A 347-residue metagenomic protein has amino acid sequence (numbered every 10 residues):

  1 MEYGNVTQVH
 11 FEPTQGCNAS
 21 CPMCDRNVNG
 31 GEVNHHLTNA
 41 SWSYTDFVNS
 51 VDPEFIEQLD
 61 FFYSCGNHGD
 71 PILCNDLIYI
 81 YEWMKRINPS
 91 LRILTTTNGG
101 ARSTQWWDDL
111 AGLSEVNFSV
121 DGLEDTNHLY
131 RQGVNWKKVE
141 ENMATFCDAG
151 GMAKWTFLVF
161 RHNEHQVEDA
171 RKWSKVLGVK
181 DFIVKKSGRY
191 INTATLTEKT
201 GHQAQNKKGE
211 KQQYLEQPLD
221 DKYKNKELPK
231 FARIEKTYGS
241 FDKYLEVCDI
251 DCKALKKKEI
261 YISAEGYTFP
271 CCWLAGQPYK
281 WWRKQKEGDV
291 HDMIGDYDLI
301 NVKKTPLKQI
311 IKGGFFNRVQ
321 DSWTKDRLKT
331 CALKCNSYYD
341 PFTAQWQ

Functional and structural regions predicted by a protein language model:
G4, E12, N27, E32-T45 (+6 more regions): Radical SAM enzyme [4Fe-4S]-AdoMet core and its adjacent flexible, acidic and glycine-rich loops/tails across
Q8, E12, G16, D326 (+1 more regions): Flanking scaffold residues of small Cys/His-coordinated metal-binding clusters
Q8, G16-A19, R26-G30, Y44-G122: Conserved SAM/AdoMet-binding glycine-rich loop
N18-R26, K329-D340: Local cysteine-cluster metal-coordination motifs and their immediate loop/turn environment, predominantly Fe-S cluster
G314-C331: Immediate flanking context of iron-sulfur cluster ligation sites
P341-Q347: Terminal, non-catalytic domain-edge segments
